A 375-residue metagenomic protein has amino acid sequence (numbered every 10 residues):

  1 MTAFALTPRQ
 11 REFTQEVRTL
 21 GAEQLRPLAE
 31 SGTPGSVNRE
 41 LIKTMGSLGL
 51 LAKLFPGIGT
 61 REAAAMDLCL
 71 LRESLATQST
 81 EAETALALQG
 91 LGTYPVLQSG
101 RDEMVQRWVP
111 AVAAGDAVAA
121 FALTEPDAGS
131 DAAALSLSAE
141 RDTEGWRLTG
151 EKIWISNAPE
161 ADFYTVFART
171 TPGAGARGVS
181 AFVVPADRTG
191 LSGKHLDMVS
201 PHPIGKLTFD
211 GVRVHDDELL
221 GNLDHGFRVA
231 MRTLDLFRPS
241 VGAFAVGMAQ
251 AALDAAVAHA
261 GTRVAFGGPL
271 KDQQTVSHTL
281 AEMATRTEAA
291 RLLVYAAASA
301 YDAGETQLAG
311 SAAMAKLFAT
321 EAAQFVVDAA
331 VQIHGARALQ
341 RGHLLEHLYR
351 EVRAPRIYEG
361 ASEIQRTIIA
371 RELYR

Functional and structural regions predicted by a protein language model:
M1-Q78, A82, S99, A111 (+3 more regions): Alpha-helical interface subdomain recognition
G49, R72-A76, V184-R188, G211-R213: Short Ser/Thr-interspersed hydrophobic loop/turn segments at strand-loop and sheet-helix junctions that line or gate
E83-E103, G129: N-terminal glycine-rich flavin-associated loop
G115-L123: A short, Trp-centered hydrophobic/proline-enriched beta-strand micro-motif
A134, A186-R213: Flexible, small-/acidic-enriched active-site or ligand-binding loops
L137-E140: A structural signal for short hydrophobic beta-strand segments in well-ordered beta-sheet cores
T149-S192: A short core secondary-structure module
G205-T233: A short, charged helix-loop
